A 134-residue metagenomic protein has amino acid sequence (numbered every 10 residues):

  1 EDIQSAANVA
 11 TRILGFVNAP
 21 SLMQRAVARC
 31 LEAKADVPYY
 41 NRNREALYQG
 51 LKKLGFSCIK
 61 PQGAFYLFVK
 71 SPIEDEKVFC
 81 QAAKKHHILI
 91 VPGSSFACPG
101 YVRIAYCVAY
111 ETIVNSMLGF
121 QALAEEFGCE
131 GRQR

Functional and structural regions predicted by a protein language model:
E1-R134: PLP-dependent class I/II
